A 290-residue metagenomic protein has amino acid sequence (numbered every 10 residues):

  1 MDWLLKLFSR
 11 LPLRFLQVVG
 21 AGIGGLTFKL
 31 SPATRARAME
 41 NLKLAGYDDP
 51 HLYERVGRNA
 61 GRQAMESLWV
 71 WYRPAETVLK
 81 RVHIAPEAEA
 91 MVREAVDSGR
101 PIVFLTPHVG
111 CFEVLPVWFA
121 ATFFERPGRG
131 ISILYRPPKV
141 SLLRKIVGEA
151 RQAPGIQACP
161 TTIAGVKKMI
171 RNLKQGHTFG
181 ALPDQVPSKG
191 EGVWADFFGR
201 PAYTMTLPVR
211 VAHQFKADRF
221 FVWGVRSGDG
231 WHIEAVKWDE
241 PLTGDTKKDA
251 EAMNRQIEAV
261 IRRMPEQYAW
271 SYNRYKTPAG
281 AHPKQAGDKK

Functional and structural regions predicted by a protein language model:
M1-K6, P127, A281-K290: Short, low-complexity, intrinsically disordered N-terminal peptides in bacterial proteins
M1-T106, C111, K145-E149: Membrane-anchoring hydrophobic helices of lipid-metabolizing enzymes
T34, I84, T161, D249-A252: Soluble or luminal CAZymes and related metallo-dependent hydrolases
A36-R37, V140-S141, P201-M205: Active-site metal-coordination segments of metallo-dependent hydrolases
A45, H51-G57, A90, E94-D97 (+2 more regions): Non-catalytic C-terminal accessory region of glycerolipid acyltransferases and related lyso-lipid remodeling enzymes
T77-I84, G155-P160, F198-G199, T246: Short, flexible loop segments at the rims of nucleotide/cofactor-binding pockets, characterized by
S98-I163, K189-E191, D196: Catalytic core of membrane glycerolipid acyltransferases/transacylases, capturing the structured, soluble-facing
